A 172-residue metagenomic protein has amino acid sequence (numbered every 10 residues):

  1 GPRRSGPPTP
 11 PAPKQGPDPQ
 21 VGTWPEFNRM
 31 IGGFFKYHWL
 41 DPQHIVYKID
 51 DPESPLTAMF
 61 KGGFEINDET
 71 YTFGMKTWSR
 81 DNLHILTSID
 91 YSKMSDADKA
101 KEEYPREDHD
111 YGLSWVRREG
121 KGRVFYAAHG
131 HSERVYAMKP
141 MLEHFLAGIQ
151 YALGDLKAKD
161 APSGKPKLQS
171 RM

Functional and structural regions predicted by a protein language model:
G1-Q15, K121, A127: Short alpha-beta junction capping motif
G1-S5, G63-E65, Y91-K93, H131-R134: Solvent-exposed loop/turn segments at secondary-structure junctions within structured extracellular/periplasmic domains
R4, T9, P25, E65-I66 (+3 more regions): Polar low-complexity intrinsically disordered regions enriched in Ser/Thr and small residues
G6-L40: Catalytic core of DAGKc-family lipid kinases
Q15, P19, H44, K48 (+1 more regions): A general boundary/transition motif marking the beginning of the first structured unit of a protein
F27-R29, G33-G120: Catalytic beta-strand/loop cores that center a nucleophilic Ser/Cys/Thr and support acyl-enzyme chemistry
S92-M172: Extracellular ligand-binding/catalytic regions of CAZymes and related secreted enzymes and adhesion modules
